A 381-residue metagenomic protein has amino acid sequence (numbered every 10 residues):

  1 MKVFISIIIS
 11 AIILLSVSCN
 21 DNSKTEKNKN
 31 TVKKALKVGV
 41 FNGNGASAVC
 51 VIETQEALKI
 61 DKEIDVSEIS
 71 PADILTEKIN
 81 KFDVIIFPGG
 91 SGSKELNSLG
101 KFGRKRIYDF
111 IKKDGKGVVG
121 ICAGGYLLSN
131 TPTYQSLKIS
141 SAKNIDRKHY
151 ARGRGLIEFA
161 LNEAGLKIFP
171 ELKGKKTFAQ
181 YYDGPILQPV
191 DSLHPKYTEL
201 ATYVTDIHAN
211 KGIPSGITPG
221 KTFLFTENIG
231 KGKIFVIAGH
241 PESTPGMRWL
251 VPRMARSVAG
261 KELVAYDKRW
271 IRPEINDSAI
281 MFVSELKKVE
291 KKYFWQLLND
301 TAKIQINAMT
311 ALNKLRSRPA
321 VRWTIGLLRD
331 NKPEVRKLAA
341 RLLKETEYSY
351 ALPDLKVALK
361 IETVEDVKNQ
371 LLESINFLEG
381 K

Functional and structural regions predicted by a protein language model:
E26-K81, E274, S278: Aromatic-Pro/Gly-enriched surface loop or interdomain linker that acts as a lid/target-recognition segment
T31-V32, L36, P132-Q135, P219-K221 (+2 more regions): Extracellular ligand-binding/catalytic regions of CAZymes and related secreted enzymes and adhesion modules
S93-K173: A glycine-rich, often tryptophan-bearing local segment used as a flexible ligand/cofactor-contacting loop or short
I157-G230, A238-P245: Catalytic beta-strand/loop cores that center a nucleophilic Ser/Cys/Thr and support acyl-enzyme chemistry
L286-L297, S317-R329, Y348-K360, K381: Amphipathic alpha-helical scaffolding segments comprising HEAT/armadillo-like alpha-solenoid repeats
D300-T301, N331-K332, T363-V364: Short inter-helical turns and helix N-cap capping residues of alpha-solenoid HEAT/ARM repeat scaffolds
A308-A311, A339, L371: Conserved hydrophobic register position within alpha-solenoid helical repeats
